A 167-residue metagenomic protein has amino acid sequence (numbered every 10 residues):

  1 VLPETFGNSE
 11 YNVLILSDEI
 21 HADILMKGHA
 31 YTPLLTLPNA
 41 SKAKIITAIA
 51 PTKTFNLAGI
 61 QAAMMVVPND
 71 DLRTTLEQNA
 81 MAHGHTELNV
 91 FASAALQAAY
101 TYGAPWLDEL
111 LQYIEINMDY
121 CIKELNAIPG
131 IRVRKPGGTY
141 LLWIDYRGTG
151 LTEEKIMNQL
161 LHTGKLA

Functional and structural regions predicted by a protein language model:
V1-A167: PLP-dependent class I/II
